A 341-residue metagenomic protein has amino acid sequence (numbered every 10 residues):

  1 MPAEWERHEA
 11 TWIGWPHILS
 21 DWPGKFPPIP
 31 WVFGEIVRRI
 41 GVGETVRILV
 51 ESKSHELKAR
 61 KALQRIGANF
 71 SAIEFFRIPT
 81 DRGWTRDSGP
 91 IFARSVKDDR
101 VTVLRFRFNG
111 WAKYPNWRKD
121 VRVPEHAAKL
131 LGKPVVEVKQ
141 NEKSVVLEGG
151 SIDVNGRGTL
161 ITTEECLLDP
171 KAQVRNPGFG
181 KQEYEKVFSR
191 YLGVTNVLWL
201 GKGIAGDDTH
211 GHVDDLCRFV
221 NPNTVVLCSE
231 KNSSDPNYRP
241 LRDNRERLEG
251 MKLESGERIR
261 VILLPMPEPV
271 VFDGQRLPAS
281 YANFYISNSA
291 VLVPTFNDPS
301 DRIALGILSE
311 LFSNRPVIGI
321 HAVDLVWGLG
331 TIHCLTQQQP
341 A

Functional and structural regions predicted by a protein language model:
M1-A341: The feature marks the mature, well-folded catalytic cores of soluble enzymes
